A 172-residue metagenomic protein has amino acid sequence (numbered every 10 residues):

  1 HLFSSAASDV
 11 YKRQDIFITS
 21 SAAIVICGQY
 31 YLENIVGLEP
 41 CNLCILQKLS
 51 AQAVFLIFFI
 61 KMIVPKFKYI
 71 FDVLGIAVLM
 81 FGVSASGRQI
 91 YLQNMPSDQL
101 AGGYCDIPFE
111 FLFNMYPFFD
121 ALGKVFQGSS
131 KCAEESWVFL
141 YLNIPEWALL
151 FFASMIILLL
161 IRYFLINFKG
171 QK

Functional and structural regions predicted by a protein language model:
H1-Y11: Single conserved hydrophobic/aromatic residue that forms the stacking wall/gate of nucleotide- or nucleobase-binding
K12-T19, I60-V83, I157: Interfacial segments of alpha-helical transmembrane regions
C27-E33, F81-P96: C-terminal TM-helix exit segments that contain a strictly Trp-centered aromatic cap at the helix terminus
L38-K48, F71, G102-Y104: Non-cytosolic membrane-interface motifs at loop->transmembrane helix junctions
L43-A53, F118-L122, F126, F139-S154: Membrane-interface loop-to-helix entry segments
Q52-I63, A153-Y163: Membrane-interfacial alpha-helical segments at the cytosolic side of multi-pass membrane proteins
M95-L142: Extracytosolic (periplasmic/ER-lumenal) interhelical loops and adjacent juxtamembrane/interface segments of multi-pass
R162-K172: Membrane-interface capping segments at transmembrane-helix boundaries
